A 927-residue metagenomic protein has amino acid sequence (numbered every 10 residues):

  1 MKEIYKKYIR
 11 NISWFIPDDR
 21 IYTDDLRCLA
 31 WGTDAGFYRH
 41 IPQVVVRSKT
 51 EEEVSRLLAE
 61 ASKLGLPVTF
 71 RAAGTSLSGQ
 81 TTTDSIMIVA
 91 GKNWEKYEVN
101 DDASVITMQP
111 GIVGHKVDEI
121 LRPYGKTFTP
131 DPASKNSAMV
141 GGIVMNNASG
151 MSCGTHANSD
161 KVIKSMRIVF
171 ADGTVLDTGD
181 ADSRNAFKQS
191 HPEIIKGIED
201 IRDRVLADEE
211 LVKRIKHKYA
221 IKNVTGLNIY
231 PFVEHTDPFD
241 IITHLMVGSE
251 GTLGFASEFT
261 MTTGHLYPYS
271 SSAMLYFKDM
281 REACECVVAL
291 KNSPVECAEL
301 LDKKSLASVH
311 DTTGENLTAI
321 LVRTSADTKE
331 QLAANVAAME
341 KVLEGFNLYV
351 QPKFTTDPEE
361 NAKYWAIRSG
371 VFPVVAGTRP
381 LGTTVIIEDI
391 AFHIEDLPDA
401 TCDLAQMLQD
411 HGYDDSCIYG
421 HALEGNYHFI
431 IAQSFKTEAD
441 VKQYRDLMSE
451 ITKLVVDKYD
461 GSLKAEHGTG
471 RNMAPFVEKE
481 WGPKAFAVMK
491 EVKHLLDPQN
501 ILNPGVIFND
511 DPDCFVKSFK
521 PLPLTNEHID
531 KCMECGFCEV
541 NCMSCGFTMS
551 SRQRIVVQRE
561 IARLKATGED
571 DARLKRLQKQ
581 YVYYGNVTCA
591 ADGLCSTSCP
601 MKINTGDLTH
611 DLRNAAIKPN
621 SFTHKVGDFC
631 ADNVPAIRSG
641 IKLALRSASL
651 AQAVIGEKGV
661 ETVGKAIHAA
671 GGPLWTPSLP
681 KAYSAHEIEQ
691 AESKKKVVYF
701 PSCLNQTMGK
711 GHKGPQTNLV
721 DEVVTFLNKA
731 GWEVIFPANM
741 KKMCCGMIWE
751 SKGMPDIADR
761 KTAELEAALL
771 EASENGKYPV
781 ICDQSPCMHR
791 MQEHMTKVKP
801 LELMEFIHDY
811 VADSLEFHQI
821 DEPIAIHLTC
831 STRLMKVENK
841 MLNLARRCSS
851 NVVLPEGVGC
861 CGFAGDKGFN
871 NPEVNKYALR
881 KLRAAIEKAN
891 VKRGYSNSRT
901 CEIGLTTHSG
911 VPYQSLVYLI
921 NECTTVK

Functional and structural regions predicted by a protein language model:
M1-A35, E60-V68, A289, S293-H310 (+3 more regions): N-terminal accessory segments
M1-A59, A73-S104, A133, T252-S270 (+3 more regions): N-terminal flexible segment immediately upstream of the FAD-binding catalytic core in FAD-dependent oxidoreductases
I12, G36-V68, I86-P132, A148-D200 (+2 more regions): N-terminal glycine-rich flavin-associated loop
G36-F37, L77-S78, T82, L121-S165 (+3 more regions): A gly/ser-rich beta-alpha-beta helix-loop segment of oxidoreductase catalytic cores
N292-L381, S416, G420-H421, S551-E560 (+2 more regions): Terminal amphipathic helices with adjacent charged low-complexity linkers/tails
D497, G606-K927: Iron-sulfur cluster-binding electron-transfer modules in prokaryotic oxidoreductases
I501-V506, F537-I561, T588-A615, R790 (+2 more regions): Iron-sulfur cluster-binding cysteine motifs and their immediate structural context in ferredoxin-like electron-transfer
F508, C514, C545-Y581, K602-F629 (+1 more regions): Non-heme iron-sulfur electron-transfer modules
